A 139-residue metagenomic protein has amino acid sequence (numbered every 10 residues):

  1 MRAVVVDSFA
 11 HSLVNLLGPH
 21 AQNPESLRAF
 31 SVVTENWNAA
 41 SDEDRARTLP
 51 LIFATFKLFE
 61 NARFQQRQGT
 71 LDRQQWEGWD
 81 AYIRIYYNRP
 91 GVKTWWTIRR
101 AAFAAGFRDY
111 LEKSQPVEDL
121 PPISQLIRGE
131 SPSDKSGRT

Functional and structural regions predicted by a protein language model:
R2-T139: Amphipathic alpha-helical "stem/stalk" segments
